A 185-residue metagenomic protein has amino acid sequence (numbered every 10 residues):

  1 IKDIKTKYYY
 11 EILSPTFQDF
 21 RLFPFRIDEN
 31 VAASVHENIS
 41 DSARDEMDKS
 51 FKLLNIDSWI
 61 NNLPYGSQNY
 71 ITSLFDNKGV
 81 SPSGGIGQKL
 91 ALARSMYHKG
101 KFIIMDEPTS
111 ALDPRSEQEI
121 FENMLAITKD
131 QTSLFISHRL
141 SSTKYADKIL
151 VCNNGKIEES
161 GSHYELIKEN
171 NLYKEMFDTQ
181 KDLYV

Functional and structural regions predicted by a protein language model:
I1-Y8, T72, Q118, K156: ABC ATPase NBD Q-loop/coupling interface
Y10, D28-N77, F121, D130: ABC ATPase nucleotide-binding domain helical subdomain, centered on the C-loop/LSGGQ "ABC signature"
D57-L90, K99-K101, L183-V185: ABC-fold ATPase nucleotide-binding domain signature/coupling loops
Y65-G66, E122, K144-V185: C-terminal portion of ABC ATPase nucleotide-binding domains
I103-E107: Catalytic Walker B motif of ABC-type/P-loop ATPase nucleotide-binding domains
P114-S116: Helix N-cap at the start of a conserved alpha-helix in ABC-type nucleotide-binding domains
A126-S137, T143: Conserved catalytic loops of ABC-family nucleotide-binding domains
